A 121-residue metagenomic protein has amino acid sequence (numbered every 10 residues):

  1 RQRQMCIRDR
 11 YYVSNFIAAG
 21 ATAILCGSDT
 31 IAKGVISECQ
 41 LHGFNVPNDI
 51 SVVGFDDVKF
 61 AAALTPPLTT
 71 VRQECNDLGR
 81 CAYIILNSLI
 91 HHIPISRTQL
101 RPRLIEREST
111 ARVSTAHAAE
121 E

Functional and structural regions predicted by a protein language model:
Q2-I7: Short, small-residue-biased leader/transition segments that mark boundaries at the very start of proteins
D9-E120: Flexible loop/turn connectors
